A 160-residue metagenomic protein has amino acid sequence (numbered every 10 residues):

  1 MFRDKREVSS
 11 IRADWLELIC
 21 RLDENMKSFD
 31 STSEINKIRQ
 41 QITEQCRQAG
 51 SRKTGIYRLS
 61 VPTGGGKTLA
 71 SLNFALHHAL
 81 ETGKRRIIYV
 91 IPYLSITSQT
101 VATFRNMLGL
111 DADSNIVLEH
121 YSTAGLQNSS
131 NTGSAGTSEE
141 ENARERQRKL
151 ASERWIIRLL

Functional and structural regions predicted by a protein language model:
M1-L160: N-terminal helicase ATP-binding lobe
